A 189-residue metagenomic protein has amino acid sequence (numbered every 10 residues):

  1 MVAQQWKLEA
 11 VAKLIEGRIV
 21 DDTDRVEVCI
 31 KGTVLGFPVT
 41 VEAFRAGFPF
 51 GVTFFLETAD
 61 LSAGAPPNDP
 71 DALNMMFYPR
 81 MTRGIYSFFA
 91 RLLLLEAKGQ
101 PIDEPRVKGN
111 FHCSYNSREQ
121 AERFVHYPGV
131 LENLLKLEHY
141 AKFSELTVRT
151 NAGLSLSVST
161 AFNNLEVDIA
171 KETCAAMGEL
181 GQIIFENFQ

Functional and structural regions predicted by a protein language model:
M1-A46: Short N-terminal edge-element motif at the start of the domain
D21, V26-L35, G47-F55, A59-Q189: Charged, low-complexity intrinsically disordered regions
